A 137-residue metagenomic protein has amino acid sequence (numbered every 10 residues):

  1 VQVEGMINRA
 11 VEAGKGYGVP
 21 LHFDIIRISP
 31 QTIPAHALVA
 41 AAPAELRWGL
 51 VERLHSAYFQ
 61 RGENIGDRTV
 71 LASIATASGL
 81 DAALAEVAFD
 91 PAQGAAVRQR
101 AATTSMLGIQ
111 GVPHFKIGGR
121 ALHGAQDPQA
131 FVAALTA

Functional and structural regions predicted by a protein language model:
V1-R61: Structural alpha/beta surface segment adjacent to cysteine/selenocysteine redox centers across thiol/disulfide enzymes
A44-A137: C-terminal cap of thioredoxin/glutaredoxin-like
